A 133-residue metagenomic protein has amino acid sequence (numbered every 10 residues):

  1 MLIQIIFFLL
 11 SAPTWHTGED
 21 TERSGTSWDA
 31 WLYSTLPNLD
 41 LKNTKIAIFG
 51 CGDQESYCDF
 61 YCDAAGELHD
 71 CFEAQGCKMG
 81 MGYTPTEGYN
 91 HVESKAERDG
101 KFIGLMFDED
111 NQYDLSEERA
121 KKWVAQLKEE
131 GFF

Functional and structural regions predicted by a protein language model:
Q4-F133: FMN-binding flavodoxin-like domain, especially the glycine-rich phosphate-binding loop
